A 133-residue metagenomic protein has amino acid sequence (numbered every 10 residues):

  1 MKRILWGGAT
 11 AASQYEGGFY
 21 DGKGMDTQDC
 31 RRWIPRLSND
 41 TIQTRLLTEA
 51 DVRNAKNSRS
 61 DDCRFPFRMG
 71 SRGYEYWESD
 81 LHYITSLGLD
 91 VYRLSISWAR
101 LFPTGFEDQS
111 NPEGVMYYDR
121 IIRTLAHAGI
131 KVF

Functional and structural regions predicted by a protein language model:
M1-S86, K131: N-terminal carbohydrate-binding accessory modules
S79-F133: Aromatic-lined substrate-binding rim segments of carbohydrate-active enzymes
